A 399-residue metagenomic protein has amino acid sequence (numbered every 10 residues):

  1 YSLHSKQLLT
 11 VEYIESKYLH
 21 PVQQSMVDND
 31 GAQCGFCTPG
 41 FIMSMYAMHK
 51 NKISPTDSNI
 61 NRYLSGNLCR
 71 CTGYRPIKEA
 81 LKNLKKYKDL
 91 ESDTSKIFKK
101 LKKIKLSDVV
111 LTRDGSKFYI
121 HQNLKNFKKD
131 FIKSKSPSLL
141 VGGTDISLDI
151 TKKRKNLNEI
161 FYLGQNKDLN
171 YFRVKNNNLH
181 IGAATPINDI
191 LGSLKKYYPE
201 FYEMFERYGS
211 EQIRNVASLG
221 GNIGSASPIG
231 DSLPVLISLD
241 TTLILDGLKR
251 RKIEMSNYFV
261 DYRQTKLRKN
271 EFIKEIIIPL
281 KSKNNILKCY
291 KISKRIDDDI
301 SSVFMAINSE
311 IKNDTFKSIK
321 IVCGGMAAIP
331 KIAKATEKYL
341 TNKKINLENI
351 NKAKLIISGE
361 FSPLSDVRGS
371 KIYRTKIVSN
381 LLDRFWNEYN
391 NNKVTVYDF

Functional and structural regions predicted by a protein language model:
Y1-V11: S4-like RNA-binding module at protein N-termini
Q7, K17, P21-V27, G31-A32 (+1 more regions): C-terminal structural segment of proteins
